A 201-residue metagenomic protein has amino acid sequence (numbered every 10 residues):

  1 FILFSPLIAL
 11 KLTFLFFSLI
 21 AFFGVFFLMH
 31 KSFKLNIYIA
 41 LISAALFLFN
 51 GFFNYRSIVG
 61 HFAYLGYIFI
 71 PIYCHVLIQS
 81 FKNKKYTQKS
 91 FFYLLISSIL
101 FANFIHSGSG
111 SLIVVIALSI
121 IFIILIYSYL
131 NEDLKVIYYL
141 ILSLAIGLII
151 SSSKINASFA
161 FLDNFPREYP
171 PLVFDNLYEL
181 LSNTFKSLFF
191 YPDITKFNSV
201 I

Functional and structural regions predicted by a protein language model:
F1-L3, A45-N50, S90-S97, F185-F197: Active-site-adjacent bridging/hinge elements
F1-T13: Juxtamembrane segments of multi-pass membrane glycosylation machinery that transfer sugars from lipid-linked donors
S5, N36, L180-L181: Generic structural signal for alpha-helix starts
F16-S32, I37-K84, K89-S128, Y139-F159 (+1 more regions): Membrane-embedded helix bundles of polyisoprenyl
L130-D133: Replace "small metal-dependent catalytic modules" with "small catalytic or cofactor-binding modules
I137-L140, L144-I201: Periplasmic/ER-lumenal interhelical loops and adjacent helix-loop junctions in multi-pass membrane proteins
